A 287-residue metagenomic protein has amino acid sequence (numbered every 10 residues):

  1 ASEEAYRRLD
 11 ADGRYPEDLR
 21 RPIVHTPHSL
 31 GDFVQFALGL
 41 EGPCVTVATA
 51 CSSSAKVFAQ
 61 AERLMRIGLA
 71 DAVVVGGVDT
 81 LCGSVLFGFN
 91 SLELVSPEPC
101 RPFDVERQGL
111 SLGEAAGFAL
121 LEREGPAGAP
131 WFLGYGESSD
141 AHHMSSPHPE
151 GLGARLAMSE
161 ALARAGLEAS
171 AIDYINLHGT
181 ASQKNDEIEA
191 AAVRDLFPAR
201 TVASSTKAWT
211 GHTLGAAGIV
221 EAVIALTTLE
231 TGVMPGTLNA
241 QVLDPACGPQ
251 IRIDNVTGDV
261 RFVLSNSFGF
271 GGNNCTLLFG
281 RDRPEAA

Functional and structural regions predicted by a protein language model:
S2-A11, Y15, L19-Q60, V85-L112 (+1 more regions): Conserved catalytic cysteine-centered active-site region of acyl-thioester-dependent Claisen-condensing enzymes
P27-G31, Q35-L38, P43-G77, L112-P126 (+3 more regions): Active-site-proximal alpha-helical scaffold in enzymes
V34, S54, A61, F89 (+6 more regions): Conserved small-residue
V45-T49, A70-V78, A129-Y135, S170-L177 (+2 more regions): Beta-strand segments within the central parallel beta-sheet cores of soluble alpha/beta enzyme folds
V57, A157-A165, L196, A225 (+1 more regions): Stable alpha-helical structural segments in soluble proteins, enriched in small hydrophobic residues
T80-P102, E137-L156, T180-A192, A216 (+1 more regions): Active-site-adjacent elements of ketosynthase-type condensing enzymes
P99-A165, Y174, P284-A287: Condensing-enzyme catalytic core mediating Claisen C-C bond formation in acyl metabolism
G128, A169-A171, C247-A287: Flexible, low-complexity linker/loop segments at domain and module junctions
